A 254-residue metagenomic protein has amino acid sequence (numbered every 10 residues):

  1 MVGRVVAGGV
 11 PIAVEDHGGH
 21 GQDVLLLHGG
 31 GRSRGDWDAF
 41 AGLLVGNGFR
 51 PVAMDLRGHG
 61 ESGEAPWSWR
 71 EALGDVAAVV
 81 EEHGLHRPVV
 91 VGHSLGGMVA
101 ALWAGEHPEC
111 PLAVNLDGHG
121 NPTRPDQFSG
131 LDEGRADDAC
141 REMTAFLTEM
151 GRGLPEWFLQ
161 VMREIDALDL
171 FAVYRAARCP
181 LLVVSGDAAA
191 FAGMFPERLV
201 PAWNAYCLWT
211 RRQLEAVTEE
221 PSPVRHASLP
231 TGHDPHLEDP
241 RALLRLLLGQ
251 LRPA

Functional and structural regions predicted by a protein language model:
A13-E61: Conserved HGGG/HGGXW glycine-rich cap/lid loop of the alpha/beta-hydrolase fold
G42, G46, A53-V91, T231: Active-site loop/oxyanion-hole signature of alpha/beta-hydrolase fold enzymes
G92, G96, A100: Gly/Ala-rich beta-loop-alpha elbow adjacent to hydrolase catalytic centers
A101-G105, C110-E142: Flexible "cap/lid" loop of the alpha/beta hydrolase fold
E156-V173, W209-R212: Active-site nucleophile elbow and catalytic-triad environment of alpha/beta-hydrolase enzymes
A177, V183-S185: Short beta-strand/loop motif that positions the catalytic acidic residue of the alpha/beta-hydrolase fold
D187-T231: Conserved loop-alpha-helix segment in the C-terminal half of the alpha/beta-hydrolase fold that carries the catalytic
P221-A254: Catalytic active-site module of serine/aspartate enzymes centered on a nucleophile-bearing elbow/loop
